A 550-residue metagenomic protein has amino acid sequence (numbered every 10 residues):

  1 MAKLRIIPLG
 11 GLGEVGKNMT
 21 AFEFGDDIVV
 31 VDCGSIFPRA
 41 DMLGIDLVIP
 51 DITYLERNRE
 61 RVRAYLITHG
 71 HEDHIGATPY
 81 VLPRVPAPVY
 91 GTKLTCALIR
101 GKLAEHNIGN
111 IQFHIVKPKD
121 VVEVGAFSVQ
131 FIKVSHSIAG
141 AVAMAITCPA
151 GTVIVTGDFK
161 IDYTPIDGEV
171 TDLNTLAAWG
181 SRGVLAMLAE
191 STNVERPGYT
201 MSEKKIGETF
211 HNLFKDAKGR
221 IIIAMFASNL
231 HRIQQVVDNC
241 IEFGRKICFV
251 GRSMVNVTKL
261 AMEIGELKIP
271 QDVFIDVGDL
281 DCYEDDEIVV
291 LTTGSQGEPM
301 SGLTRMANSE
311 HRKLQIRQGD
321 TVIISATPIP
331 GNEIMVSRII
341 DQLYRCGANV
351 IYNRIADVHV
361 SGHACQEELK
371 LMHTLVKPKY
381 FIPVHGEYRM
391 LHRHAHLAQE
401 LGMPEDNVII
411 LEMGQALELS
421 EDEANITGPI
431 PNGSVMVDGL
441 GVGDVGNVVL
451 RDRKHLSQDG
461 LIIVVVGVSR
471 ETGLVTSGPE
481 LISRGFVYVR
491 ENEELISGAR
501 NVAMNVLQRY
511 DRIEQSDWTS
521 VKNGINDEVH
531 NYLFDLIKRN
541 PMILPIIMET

Functional and structural regions predicted by a protein language model:
M1-L66, H71-Y283, S301-Q315, I334-R338: His/Asp/Glu-rich metal-coordinating catalytic cores of metallo-dependent phosphodiesterases/hydrolases acting on
L12, I36-A40, R61-V62, Y352-I355 (+4 more regions): A glycine- and charged-residue-rich anion-binding loop/surface
L103, A398, L533: Conserved hydrophobic residues forming the short capping helix/wall of the S-adenosyl-L-methionine
K117, E412, R539-I543: Short Gly/Ser/Thr- and Asp/Glu-enriched loop/turn motifs at secondary-structure junctions
A126, A141-A143, D459-I463, I543-P545: Broad gene-expression machinery/nucleic-acid interaction feature
E195-S325, I329-G498, V502-E514, K522: Hard-cation-handling environments
E514-T550: C-terminal tails and terminal domains of large nucleic-acid-associated and other macromolecular-machine proteins
